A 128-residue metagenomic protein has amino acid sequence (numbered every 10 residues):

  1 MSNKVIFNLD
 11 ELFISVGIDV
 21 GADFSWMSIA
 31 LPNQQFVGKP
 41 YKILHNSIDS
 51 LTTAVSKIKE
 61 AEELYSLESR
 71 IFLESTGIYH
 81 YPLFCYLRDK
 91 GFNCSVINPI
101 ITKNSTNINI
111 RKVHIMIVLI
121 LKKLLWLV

Functional and structural regions predicted by a protein language model:
M1-V128: Phosphate- and other anionic-substrate recognition elements at nucleic-acid/protein interfaces
